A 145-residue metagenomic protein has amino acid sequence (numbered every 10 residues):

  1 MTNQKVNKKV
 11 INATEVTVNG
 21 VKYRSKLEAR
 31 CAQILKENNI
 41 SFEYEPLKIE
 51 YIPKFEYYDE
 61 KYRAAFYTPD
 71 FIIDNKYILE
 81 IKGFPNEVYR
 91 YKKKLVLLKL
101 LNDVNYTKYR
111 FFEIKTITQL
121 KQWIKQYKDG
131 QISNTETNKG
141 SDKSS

Functional and structural regions predicted by a protein language model:
M1-S145: Electrostatic, structured charged patches in enzyme active sites and in nucleic-acid/phosphate-binding
